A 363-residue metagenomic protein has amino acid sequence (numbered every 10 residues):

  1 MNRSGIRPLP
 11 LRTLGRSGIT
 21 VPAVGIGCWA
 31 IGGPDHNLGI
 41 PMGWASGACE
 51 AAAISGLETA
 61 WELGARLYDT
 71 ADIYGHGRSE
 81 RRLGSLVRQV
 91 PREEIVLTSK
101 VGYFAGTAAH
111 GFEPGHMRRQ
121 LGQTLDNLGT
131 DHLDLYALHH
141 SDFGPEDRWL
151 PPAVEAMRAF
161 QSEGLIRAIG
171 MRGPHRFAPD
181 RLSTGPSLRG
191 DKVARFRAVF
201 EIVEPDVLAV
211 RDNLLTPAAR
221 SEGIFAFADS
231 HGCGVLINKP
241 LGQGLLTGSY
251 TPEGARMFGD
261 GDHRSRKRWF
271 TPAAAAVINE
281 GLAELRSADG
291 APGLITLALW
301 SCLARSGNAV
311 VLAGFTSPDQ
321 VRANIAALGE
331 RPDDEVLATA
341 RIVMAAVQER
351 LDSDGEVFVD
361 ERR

Functional and structural regions predicted by a protein language model:
M1-I95, A198: N-terminal binding-site loop/beta-alpha segment at the start of enzyme catalytic domains that lines or forms
R3, S141-V347, L351, V359-R362: Beta/alpha (TIM)-barrel catalytic core signal, keyed to glycine-rich beta->alpha loops juxtaposed to Asp/Glu that bind
G18, G84-V96, L125-G129, A159-S162 (+2 more regions): Acidic (Asp/Glu)-rich catalytic clusters
H36-A51, F104-H116, D142-G144, R176 (+1 more regions): Active-site mouth loops of central-metabolism enzymes
G47-A60, F112-L128, S187-V199: Short, acidic/polar
L67-D72, T98, H132-L138, A168-M171: Short beta-strand segments at enzyme active-site cores
E93-G106: A short, structured active-site edge motif that brings together acidic residues
D126-G144: Active-site groove signature of glycoside hydrolases
